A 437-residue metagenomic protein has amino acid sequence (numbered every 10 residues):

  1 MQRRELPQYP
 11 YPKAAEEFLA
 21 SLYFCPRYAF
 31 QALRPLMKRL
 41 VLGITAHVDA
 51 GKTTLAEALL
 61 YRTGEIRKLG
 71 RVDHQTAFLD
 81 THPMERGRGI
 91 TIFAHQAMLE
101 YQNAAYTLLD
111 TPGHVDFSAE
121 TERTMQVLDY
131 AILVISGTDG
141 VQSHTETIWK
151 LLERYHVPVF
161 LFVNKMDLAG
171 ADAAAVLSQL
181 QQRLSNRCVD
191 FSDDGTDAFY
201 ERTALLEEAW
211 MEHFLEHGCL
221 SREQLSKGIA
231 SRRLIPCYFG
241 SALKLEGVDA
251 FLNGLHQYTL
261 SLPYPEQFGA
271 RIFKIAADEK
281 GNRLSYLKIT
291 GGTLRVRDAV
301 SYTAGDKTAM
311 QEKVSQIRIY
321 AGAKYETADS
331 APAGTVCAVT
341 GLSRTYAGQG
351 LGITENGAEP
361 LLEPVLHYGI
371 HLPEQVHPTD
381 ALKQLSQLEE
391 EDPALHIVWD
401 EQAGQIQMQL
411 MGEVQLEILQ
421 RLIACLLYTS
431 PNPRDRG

Functional and structural regions predicted by a protein language model:
R3-L6, P10-C25: Positively charged N-terminal leader segments that act as targeting/secretion signals
R34-S430, R434: Structural and coupling elements of P-loop NTPases
